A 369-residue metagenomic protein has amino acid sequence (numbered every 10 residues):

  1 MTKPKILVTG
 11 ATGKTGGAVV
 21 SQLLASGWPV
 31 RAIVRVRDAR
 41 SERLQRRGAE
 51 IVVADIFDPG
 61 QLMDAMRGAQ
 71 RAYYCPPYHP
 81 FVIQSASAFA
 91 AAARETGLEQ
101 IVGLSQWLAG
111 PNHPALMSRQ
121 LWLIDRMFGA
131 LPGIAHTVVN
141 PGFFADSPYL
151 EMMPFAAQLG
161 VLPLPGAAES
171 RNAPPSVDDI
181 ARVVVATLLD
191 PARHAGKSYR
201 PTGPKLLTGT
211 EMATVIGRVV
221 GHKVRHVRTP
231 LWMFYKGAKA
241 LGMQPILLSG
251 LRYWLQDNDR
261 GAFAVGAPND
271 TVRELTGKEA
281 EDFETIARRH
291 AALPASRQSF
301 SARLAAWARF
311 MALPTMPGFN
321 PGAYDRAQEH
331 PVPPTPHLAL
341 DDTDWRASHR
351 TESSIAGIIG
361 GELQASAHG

Functional and structural regions predicted by a protein language model:
M1-R43, F57-G60, R67, H79-P80 (+6 more regions): Oxidoreductase cofactor-interface core, primarily capturing Rossmann-like NAD(P)-dependent enzymes
T9, C75, L104, G277: Residues lining the SAM
R46: Acyl-donor (CoA/ACP) binding surface of acyl/acetyltransferases
E50-V53: Conserved SAM-binding strand-loop segment of SAM-dependent methyltransferases
M66, Q70-Y73, V102: N-terminal Rossmann-like NAD(P) cofactor-binding module of classical short-chain dehydrogenase/reductase
Y199, I216-F263, N269, S296-R326 (+1 more regions): Terminal hydrophobic/aromatic helix or amphipathic segment near a protein terminus
T271, E279-G369: Amphipathic terminal alpha-helices
